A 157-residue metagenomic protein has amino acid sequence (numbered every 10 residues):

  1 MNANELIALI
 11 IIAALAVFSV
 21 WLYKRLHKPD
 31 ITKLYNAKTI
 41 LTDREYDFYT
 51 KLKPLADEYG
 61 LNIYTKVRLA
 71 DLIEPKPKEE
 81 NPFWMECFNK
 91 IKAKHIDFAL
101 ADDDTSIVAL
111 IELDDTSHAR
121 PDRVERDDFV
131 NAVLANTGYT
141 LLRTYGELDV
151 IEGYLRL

Functional and structural regions predicted by a protein language model:
M1-A3: N-terminal hydrophobic targeting signals that begin at the initiator methionine
E5-A8, I12-L110, S117-L157: Nucleic-acid endo/exonuclease domains
